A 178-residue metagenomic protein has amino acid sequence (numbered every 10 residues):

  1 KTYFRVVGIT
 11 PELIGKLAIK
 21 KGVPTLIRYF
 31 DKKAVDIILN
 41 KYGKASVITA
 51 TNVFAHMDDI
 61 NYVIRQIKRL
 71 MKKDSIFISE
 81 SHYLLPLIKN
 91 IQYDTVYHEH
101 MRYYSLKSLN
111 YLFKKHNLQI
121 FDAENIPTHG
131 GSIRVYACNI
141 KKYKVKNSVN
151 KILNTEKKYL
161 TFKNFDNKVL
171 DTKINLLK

Functional and structural regions predicted by a protein language model:
T2-A34: Class I SAM-dependent methyltransferase SAM/SAH-binding core
K33-G43: Short amphipathic alpha-helix with an adjacent loop that forms part of the alpha/beta core around
S46-T49: A conserved beta-strand element that flanks and buttresses the S-adenosyl-L-methionine
V53: Hydrophobic adenine-recognition pocket in adenosine-nucleotide-binding enzymes
N61-I78: A short glycine-rich, Lys/Arg-flanked "PGG" loop and its adjoining helix->strand segment in the class I
F77-R102, L106-S108: Short, glycine-/aromatic-enriched active-site segment of Class I SAM-dependent methyltransferases
L118-H129: Conserved S-adenosyl-L-methionine
H129-L177: Flexible, glycine-/basic-rich loop-and-beta segments that form/coincide with the SAM-dependent methyltransferase
